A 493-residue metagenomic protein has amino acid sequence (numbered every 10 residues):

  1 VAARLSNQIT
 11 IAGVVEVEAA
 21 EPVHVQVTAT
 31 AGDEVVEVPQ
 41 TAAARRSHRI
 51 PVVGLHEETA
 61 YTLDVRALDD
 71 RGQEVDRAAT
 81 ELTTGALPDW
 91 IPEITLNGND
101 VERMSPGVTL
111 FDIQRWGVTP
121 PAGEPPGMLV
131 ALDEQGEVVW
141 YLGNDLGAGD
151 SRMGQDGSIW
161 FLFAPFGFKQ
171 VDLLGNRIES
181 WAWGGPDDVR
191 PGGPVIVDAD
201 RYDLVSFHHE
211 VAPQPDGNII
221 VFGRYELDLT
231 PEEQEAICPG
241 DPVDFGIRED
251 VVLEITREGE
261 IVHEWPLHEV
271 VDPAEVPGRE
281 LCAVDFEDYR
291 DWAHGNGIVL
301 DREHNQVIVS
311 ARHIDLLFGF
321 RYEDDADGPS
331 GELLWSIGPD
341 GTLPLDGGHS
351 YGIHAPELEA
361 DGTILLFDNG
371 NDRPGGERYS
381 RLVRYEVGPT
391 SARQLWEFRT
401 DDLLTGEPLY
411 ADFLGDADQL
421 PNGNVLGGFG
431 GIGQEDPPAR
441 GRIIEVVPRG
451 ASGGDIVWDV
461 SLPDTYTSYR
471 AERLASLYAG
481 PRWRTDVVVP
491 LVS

Functional and structural regions predicted by a protein language model:
R4, V35-V38: Low-complexity "stalk/linker" and mucin-like segments enriched in Ser/Thr/Pro/Ala/Gly
R4-T10, P22-H24, A60, R66-S493: Histidine-/acidic-rich catalytic cores in large beta-rich domains
G13, E18-A31: Solvent-exposed loop/turn segments flanking beta-strands in beta-repeat/beta-sandwich domains
T28-V36, D70: Change "in extracellular beta-sheet-rich domains … of secreted and cell-surface proteins" to "in beta-sheet-rich domains
P39-R45: Short beta-strand segments within Ig-like beta-sandwich modules, predominantly Fibronectin type-III
R46-P51: Short S/T/G- and acidic-enriched coil/turn segments that sit immediately N-terminal to beta-strands in beta-sandwich
V52-E57: Short, flexible loop/turn segments at beta-strand junctions in immunoglobulin-like and fibronectin type III
